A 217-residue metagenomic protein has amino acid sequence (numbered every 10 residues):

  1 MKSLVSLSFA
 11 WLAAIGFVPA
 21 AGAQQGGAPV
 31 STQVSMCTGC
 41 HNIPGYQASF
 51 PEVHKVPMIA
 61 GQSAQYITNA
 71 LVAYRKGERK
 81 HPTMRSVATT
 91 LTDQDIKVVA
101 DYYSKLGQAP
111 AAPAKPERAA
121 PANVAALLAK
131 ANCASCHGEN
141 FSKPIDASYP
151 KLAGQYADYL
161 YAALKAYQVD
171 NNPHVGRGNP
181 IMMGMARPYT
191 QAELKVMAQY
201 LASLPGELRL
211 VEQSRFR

Functional and structural regions predicted by a protein language model:
M1-V5: Positively charged n-region of N-terminal signal peptides that target proteins for export
L7-G16: Bacterial N-terminal signal peptides
F17-A23: Sec/Tat signal peptide C-region and signal peptidase I cleavage site
Q24-A48, P116-F141, Y156, S214-R217: Sequence/structural segment immediately N-terminal to covalent heme-attachment motifs in c-type and related
T32-K76: The feature marks the first
V34-C37, V56, A64, I96 (+4 more regions): Disulfide-stabilized extracellular ectodomain repeats and their linkers
S49-M58, V72-L106, P113-R118, D146-K151 (+3 more regions): Axial heme c-ligation environment in periplasmic c-type cytochrome domains
Q62-S63, A70, G154-Y156, A163: Extracellular/lumenal glycan-associated surfaces
